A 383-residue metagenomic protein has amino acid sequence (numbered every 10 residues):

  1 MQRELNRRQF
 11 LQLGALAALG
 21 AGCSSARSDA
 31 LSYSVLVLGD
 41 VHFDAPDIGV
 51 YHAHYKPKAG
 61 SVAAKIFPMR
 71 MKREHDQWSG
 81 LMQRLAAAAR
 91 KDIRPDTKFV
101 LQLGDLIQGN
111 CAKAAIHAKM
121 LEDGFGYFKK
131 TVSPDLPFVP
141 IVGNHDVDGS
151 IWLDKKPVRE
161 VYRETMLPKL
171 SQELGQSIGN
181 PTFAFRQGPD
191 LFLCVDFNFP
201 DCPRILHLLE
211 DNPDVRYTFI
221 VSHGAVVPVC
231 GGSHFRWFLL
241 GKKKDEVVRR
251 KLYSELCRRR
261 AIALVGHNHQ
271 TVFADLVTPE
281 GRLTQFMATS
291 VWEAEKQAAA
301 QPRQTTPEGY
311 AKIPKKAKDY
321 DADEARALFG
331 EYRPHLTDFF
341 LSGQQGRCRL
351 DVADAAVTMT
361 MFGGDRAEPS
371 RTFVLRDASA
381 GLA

Functional and structural regions predicted by a protein language model:
M1-A18: N-terminal secretory signal peptides and thylakoid transit peptides that target proteins across membranes
R27-A115: N-terminal active-site segment of His-dependent metallophosphoesterases
Y33-V35, F43-G49, C202-I205, V229 (+1 more regions): Short, solvent-exposed loop/turn elements at domain surfaces
D40, G104-D105, G143-N144, H223 (+1 more regions): Active-site glycine-centered loops adjacent to acidic/histidine catalytic or metal-binding residues that shape
K58-G60, A64, G109-Y217, W237-R260 (+2 more regions): Extended active-site neighborhood of metal-dependent phosphoesterases/phosphodiesterases
Q102, N110-H117, L121, L276-Q285 (+1 more regions): C-terminal/domain-terminus segments
D214-S233: Short acidic, glycine-rich surface-loop motifs adjacent to enzyme active sites
